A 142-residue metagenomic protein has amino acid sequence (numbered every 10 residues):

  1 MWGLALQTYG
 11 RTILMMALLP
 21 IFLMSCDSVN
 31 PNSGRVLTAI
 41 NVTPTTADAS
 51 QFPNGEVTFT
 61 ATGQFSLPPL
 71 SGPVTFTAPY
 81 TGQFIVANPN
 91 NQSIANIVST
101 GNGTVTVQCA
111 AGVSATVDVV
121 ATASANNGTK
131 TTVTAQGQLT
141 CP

Functional and structural regions predicted by a protein language model:
M1-M24: Sec-dependent bacterial lipoprotein signal peptides
C26-P142: Extracytoplasmic soluble-region selector
